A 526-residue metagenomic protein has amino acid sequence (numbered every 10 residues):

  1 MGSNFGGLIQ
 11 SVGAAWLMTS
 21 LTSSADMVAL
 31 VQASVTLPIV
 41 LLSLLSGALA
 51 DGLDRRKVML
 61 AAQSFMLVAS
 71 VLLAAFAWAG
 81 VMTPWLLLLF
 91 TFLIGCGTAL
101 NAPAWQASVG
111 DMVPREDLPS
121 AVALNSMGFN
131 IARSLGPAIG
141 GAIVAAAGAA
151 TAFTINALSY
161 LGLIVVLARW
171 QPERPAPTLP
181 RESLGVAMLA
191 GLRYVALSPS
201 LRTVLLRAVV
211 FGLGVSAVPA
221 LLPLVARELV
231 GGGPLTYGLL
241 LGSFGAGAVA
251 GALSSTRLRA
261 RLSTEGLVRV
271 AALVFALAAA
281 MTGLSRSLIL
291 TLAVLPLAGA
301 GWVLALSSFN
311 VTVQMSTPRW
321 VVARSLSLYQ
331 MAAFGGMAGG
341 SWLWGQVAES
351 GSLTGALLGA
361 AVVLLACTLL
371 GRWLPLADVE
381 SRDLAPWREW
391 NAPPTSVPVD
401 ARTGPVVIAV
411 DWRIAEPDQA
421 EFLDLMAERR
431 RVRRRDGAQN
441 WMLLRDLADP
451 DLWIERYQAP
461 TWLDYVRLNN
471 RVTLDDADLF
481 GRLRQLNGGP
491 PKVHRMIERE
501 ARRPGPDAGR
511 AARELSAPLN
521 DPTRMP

Functional and structural regions predicted by a protein language model:
M1-D378: Alpha-helical transmembrane-bundle signature of multi-pass membrane transport and export proteins
V195, A517-P526: Long, low-complexity, intrinsically disordered segments
V347, V406-R413, M442-R471: Short, well-ordered beta-strand segments in beta-rich or mixed alpha/beta enzyme and ligand-binding folds
V379-E380, R431-N440, Q458-H494, M525-P526: An amphipathic, aromatic/His-enriched active-site/gating alpha helix that lines ligand/cofactor pockets
S381-S396: Short, highly charged, low-complexity non-transmembrane loops/tails of multi-pass membrane proteins
P394-A401, M442-L444: Short beta-strand/turn micro-motifs at beta-sheet edges
W412-D424: Short, surface-exposed ligand-recognition loops at beta-strand->loop->(often short) alpha-helix junctions that present
H494-E514: Short, low-order "capping/linker" segments at domain edges
